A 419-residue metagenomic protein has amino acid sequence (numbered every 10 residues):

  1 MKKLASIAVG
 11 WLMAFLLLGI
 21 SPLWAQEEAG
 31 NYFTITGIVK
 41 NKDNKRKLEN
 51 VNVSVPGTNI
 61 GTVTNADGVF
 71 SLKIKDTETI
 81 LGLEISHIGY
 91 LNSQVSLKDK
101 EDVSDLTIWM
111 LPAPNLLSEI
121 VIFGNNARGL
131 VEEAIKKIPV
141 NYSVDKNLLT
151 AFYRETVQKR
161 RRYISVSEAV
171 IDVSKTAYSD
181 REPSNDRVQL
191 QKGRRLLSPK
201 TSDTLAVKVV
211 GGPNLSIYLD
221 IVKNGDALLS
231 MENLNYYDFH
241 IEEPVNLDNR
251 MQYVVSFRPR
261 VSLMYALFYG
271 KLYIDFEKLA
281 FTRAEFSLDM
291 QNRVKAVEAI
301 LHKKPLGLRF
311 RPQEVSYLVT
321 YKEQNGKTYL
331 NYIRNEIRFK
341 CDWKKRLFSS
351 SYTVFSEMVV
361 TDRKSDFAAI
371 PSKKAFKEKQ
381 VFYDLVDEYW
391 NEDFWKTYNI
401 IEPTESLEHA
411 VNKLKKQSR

Functional and structural regions predicted by a protein language model:
M1-T36, V53, L117, S418-R419: Bacterial Sec-dependent N-terminal signal peptides
G30-L48: Structural motif
K45, L72-I80: Short Pro-Gly-centered beta-turn/loop motif in secreted/extracellular proteins
V51-V55, G68, L83, I122: Hydrophobic beta-strand segments
N59-V69: Short, acidic Ser/Thr/Gly-rich low-complexity loop/linker segments typical of extracellular and cell-surface proteins
E84-V95: A short, solvent-exposed loop/turn motif at the edges and junctions of modular extracellular/periplasmic domains
W109-Y237, D248-M251, V297-L301, P305-R419: Surface-exposed, low-complexity/disordered segments and acidic/polar micro-motifs at processing/linker regions
G225-F276, A280-L288, K322-E323, T328: Extended beta-strand-rich segments in extracellular/periplasmic secretory proteins, especially within noncatalytic
